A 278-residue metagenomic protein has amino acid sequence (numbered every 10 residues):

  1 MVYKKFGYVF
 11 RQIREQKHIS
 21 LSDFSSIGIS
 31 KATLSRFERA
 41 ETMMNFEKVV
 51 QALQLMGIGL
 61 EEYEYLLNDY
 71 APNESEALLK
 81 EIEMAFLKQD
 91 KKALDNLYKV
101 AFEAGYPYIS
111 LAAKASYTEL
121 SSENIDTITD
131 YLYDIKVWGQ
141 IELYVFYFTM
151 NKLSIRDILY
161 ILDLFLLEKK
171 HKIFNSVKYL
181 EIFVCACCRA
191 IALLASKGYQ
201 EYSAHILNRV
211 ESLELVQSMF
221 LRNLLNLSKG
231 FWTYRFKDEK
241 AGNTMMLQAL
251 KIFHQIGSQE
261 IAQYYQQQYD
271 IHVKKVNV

Functional and structural regions predicted by a protein language model:
M1-Q16: A short, Lys/Arg-rich alpha-helix, primarily the initiator
V2, N68-N73, G105-I109, G139-Y147 (+3 more regions): Alpha-solenoid helical repeat architecture
V9, E76, K80, Y108-S116 (+5 more regions): "A position-specific structural signal for the A-helix of alpha-solenoid helical repeats
K17-S35: Short alpha-helical DNA-recognition segment
E47-E62: DNA major-groove recognition helix of helix-turn-helix/homeodomain DNA-binding modules
Y65-K92, K251: Short, charged recognition helix plus adjacent turn of helix-turn-helix-like nucleic-acid-binding domains
A101-Y202: Mid-protein regulatory/catalytic core that forms ligand/cofactor-binding pockets and protein-protein interaction
T129-Y133, L166-F174, L207-L215, L247-S258: Amphipathic alpha-helical segments of tetratricopeptide repeats
